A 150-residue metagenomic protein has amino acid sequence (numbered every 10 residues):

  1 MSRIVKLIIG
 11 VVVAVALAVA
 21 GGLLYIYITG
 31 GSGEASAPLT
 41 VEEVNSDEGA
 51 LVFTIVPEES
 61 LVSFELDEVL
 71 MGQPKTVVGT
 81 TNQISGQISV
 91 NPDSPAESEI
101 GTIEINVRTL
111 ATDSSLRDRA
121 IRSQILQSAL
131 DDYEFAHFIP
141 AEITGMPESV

Functional and structural regions predicted by a protein language model:
S2-V150: Low-complexity, acidic/polar, glycine-enriched regions of mature
